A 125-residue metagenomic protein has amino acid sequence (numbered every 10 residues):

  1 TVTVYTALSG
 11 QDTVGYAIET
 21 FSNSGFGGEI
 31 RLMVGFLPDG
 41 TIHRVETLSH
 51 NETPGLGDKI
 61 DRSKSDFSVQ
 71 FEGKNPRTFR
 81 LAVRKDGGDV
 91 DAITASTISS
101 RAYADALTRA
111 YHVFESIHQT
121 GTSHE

Functional and structural regions predicted by a protein language model:
T1-E125: Flexible, solvent-exposed loop/hinge segments and secondary-structure transition points
